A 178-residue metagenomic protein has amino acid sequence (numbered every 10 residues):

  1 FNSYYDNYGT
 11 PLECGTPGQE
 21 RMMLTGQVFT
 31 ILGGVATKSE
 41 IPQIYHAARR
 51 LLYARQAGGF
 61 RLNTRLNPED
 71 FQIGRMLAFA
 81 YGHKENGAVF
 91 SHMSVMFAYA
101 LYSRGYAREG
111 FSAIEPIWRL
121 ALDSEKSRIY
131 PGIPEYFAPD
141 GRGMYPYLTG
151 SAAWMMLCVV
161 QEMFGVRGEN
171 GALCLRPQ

Functional and structural regions predicted by a protein language model:
F1-V89, P116, L122-P139: Extended glycan-interaction surfaces of carbohydrate-active proteins
T25-Q27, S94, M156: Residue-level detector of extended alpha-helical repeat arrays and alpha-solenoid scaffolds
R50-R55, R65-N67, A78-G87, M96-Q178: Non-catalytic C-terminal accessory modules of carbohydrate-active enzymes
